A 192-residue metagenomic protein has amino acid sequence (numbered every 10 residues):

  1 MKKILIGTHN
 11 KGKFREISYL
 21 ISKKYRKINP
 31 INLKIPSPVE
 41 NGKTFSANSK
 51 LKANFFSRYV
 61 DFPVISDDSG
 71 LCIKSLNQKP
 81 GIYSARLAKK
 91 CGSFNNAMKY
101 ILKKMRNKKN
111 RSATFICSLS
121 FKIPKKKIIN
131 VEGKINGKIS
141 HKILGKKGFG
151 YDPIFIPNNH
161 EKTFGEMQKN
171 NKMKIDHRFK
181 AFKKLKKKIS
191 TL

Functional and structural regions predicted by a protein language model:
K2-G7, K11-L192: Anionic-ligand binding patches
